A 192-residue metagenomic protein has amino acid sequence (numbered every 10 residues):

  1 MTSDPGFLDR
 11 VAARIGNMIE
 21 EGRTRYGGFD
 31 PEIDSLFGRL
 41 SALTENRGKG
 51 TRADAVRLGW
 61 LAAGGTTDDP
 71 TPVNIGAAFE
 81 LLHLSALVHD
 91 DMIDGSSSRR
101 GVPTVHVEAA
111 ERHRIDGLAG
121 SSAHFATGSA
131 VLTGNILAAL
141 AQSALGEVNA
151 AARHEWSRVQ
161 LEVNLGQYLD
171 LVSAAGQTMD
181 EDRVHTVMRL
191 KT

Functional and structural regions predicted by a protein language model:
M1-F79, L84, V88-A123, L169-D180: Conserved N-terminal diphosphate/IPP-binding helix and adjacent helical/loop segment of trans-prenyltransferase domains
R23-D30, L43-A53, G128-N135, A139-T192: All-alpha helical catalytic cores of prenyl diphosphate-utilizing isoprenoid enzymes
